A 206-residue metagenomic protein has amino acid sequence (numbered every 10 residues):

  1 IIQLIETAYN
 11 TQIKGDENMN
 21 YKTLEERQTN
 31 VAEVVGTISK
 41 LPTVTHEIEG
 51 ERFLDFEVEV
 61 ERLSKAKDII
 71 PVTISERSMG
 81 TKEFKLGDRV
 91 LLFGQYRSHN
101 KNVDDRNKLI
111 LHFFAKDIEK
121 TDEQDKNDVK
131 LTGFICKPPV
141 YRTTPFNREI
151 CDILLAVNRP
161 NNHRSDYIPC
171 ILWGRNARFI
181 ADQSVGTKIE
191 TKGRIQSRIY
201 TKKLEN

Functional and structural regions predicted by a protein language model:
L4-N206: Single-stranded nucleic acid-binding surfaces, predominantly the OB-fold ssDNA-binding core
